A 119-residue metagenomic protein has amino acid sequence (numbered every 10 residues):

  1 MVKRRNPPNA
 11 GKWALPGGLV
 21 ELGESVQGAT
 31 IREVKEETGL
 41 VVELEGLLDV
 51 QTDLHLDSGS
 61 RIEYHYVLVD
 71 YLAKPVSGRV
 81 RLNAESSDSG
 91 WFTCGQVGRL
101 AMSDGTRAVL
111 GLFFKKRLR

Functional and structural regions predicted by a protein language model:
M1-A14, V42, G46: N-terminal strand-loop-strand
A10, L15, Y64-L68: Short connector loops at helix/strand junctions that flank enzyme active sites, especially segments positioning acidic
L15-L47, Y71: The catalytic Nudix box helix
E43-L48, V76, S87: A short, local hydrophobic-aromatic micro-motif
T52-R79: Active-site-adjacent beta-strand/loop module that shapes the phosphate/pyrophosphate-binding cleft
D70, R81-F113: NUDIX/MutT-family hydrolases
F114-R119: Generic C-terminal helix-cap and adjacent flexible tail
